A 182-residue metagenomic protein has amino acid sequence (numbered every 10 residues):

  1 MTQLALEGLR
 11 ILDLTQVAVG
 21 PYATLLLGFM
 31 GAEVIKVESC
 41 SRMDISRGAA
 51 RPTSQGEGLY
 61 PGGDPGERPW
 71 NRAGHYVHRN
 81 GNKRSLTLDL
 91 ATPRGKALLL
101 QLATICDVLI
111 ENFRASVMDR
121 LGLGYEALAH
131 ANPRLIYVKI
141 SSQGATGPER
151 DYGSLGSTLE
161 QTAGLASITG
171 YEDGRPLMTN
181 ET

Functional and structural regions predicted by a protein language model:
M1-T182: N-terminal helix-loop segment corresponding to the beta1-alpha1 unit of nucleotide/adenylate-binding folds
